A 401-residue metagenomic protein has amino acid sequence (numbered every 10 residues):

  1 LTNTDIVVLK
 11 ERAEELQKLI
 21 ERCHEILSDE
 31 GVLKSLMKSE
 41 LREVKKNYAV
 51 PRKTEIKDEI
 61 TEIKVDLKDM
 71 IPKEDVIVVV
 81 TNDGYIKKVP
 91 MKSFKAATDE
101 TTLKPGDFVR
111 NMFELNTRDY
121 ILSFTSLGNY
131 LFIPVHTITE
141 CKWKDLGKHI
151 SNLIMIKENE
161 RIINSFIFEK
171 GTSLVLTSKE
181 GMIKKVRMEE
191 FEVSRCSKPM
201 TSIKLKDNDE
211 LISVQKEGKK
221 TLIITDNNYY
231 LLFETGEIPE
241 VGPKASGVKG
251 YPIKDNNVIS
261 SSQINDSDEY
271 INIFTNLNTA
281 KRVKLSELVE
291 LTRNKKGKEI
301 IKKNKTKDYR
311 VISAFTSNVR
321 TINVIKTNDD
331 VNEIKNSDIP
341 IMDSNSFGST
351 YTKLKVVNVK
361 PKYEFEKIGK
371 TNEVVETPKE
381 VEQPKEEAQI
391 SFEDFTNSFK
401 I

Functional and structural regions predicted by a protein language model:
L1-I401: Short, structured "edge-of-domain" segments at secondary-structure transitions
